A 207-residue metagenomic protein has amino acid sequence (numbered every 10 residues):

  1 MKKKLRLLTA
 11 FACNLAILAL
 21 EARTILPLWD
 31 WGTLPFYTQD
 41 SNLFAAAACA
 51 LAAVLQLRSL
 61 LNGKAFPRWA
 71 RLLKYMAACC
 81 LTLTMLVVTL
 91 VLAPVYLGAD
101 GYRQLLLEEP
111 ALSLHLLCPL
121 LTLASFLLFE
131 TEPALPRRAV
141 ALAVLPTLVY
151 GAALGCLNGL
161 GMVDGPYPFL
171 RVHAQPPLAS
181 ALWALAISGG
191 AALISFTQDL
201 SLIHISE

Functional and structural regions predicted by a protein language model:
M1-C13: N-terminal membrane topogenic signal
L15-I25, L81-L90, P146-L157: Aromatic-anchored segments of alpha-helical transmembrane domains
A22-D30, L90-G101: Juxtamembrane "helix-exit" motif on the non-cytosolic side of transmembrane helices
F36, G159-F196: Membrane-interface transmembrane-helix boundary segments in multi-pass integral membrane proteins
K64-L81, P136-V144: Interfacial segments of alpha-helical transmembrane regions
E108-L120: Membrane-interface loop-to-helix entry segments
L117-L135: Alpha-helical transmembrane segments in multipass membrane proteins, preferentially the mid-helix core
I203-E207: Conserved small/polar residues in nucleotide/adenosyl-binding loops
